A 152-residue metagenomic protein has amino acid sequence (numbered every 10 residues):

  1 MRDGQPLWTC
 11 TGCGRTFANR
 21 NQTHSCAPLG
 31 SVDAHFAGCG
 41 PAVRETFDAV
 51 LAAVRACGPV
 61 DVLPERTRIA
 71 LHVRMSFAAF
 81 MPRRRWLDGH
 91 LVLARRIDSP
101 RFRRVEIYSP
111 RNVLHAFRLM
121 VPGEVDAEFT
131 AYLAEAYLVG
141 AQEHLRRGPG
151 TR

Functional and structural regions predicted by a protein language model:
M1-R152: Charge-dense, helix-prone N-terminal extensions
